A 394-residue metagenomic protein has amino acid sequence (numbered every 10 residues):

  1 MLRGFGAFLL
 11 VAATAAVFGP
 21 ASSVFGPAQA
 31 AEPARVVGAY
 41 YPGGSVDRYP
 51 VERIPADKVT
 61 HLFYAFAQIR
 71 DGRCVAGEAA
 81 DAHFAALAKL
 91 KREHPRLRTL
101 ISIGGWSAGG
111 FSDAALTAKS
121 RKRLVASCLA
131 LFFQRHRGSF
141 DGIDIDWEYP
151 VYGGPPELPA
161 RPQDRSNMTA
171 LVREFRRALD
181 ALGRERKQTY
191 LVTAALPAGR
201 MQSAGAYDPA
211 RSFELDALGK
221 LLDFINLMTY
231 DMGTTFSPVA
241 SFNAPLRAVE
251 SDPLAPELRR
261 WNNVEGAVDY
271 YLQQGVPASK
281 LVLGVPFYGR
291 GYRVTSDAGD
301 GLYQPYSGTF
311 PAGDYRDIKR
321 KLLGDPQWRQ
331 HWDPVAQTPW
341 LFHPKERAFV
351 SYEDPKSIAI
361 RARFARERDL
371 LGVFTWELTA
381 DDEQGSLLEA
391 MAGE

Functional and structural regions predicted by a protein language model:
G6-S23: Bacterial N-terminal signal peptides
A31-H136, P159-S166, E174, N243 (+1 more regions): Glycan-recognition patch characteristic of GH18 chitinases/ENGases and related GlcNAc/peptidoglycan-binding proteins
R35, P95-T99, S139-D141, Q188-Y190 (+3 more regions): Short, well-ordered coil/turn segments that N-cap beta-strands
Y41-G43, F66, I101-G105, W147-Y149 (+4 more regions): A cross-domain feature marking catalytic cores of carbohydrate-active enzymes and several ubiquitous metabolic/repair
L62, I101, I145, F175 (+4 more regions): Conserved, mostly hydrophobic/aromatic
L62-A65, F132-Y152, M228, G372-E377: Short acidic catalytic loops
D71-A82, P150-D317: Substrate-binding surface in catalytic domains of secreted glycosidases
G324, W328-E394: Extracellular low-complexity, Gly/Ser/Thr-rich intrinsically disordered linkers and protease-sensitive activation/hinge
